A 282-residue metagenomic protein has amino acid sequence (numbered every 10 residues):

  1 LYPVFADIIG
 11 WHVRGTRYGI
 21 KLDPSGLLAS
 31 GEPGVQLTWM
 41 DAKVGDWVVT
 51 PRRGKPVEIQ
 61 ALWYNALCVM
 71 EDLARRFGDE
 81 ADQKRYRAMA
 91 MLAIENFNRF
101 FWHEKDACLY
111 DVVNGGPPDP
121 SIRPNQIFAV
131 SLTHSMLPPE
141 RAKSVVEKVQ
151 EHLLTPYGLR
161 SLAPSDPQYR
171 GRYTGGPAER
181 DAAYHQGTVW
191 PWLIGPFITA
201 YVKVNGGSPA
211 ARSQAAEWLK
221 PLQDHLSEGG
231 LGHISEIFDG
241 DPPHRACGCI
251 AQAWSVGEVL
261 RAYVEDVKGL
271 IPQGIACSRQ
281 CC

Functional and structural regions predicted by a protein language model:
L1-A42, P56-Q60, Y64, T188-G206 (+5 more regions): Aromatic-rich carbohydrate-recognition surfaces in CAZymes
V13, R17-P24, A29, Y64-Y173 (+2 more regions): Catalytic cores of carbohydrate-active enzymes
E32-K55, G115, Y173-Y184, F238-A246: Acidic/His metal-coordination segments adjacent to aromatic residues that form catalytic metal sites in metalloenzymes
M70, A74-F77, A81, Y201-V204 (+2 more regions): Long alpha-helical scaffolds in large eukaryotic adaptor/regulatory proteins, encompassing alpha-solenoid repeat systems
P117-P118, M136, R180-V189, V202-A210 (+1 more regions): Short, contiguous acidic/charged loop-to-helix segments that flank catalytic cores in large enzymes
L159-I194: Generic long, charged, amphipathic alpha-helical segments
A200, V204-G207, P221-G232, I237-D241 (+1 more regions): Hydrophobic alpha-helical segments
P242-C282: In a subset of proteins, long, contiguous C-terminal domains/tails are tracked
